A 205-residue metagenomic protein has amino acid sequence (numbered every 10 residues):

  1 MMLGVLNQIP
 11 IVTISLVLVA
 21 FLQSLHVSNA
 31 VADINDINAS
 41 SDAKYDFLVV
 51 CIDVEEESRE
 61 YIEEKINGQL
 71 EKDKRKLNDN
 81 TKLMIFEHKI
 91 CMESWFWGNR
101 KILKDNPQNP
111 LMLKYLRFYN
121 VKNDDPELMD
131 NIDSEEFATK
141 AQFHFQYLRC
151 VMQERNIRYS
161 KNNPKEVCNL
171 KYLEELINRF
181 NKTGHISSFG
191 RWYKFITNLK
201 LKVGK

Functional and structural regions predicted by a protein language model:
L3-A20, S28-K205: C-terminal accessory helical subdomains adjacent to catalytic cores in phosphodiester- and nucleotide-handling enzymes
